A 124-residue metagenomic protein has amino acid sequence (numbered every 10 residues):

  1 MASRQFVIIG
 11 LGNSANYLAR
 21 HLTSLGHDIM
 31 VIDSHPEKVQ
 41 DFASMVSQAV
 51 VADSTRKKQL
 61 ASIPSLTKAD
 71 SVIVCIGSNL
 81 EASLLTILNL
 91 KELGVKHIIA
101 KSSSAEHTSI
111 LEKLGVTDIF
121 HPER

Functional and structural regions predicted by a protein language model:
M1-R124: Cytosolic regulatory regions of ion transport systems
